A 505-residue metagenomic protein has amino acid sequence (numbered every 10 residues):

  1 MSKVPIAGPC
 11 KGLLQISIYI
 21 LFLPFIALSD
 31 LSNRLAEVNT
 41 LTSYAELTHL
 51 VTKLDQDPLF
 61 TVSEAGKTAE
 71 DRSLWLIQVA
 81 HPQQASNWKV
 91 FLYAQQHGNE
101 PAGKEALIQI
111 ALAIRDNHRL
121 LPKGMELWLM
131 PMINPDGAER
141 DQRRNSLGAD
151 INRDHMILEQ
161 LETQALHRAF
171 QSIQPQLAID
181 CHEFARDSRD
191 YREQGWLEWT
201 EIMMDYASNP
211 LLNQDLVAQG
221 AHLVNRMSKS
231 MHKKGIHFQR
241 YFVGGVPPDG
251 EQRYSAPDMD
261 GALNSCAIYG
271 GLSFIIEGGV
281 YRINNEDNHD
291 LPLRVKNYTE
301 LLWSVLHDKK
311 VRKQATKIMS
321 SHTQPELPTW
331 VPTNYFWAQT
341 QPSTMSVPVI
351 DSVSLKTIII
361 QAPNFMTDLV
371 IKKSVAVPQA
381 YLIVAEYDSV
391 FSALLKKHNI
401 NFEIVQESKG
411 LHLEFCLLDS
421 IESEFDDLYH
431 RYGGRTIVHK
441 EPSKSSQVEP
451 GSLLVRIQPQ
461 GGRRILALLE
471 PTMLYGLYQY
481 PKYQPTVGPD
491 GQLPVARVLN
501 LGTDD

Functional and structural regions predicted by a protein language model:
V4-Q15, A27-D505: Structured catalytic-domain cores with a bias toward divalent-metal coordination
I20-L28: Hydrophobic h-region of N-terminal signal peptides that target proteins for export in Gram-negative bacteria
